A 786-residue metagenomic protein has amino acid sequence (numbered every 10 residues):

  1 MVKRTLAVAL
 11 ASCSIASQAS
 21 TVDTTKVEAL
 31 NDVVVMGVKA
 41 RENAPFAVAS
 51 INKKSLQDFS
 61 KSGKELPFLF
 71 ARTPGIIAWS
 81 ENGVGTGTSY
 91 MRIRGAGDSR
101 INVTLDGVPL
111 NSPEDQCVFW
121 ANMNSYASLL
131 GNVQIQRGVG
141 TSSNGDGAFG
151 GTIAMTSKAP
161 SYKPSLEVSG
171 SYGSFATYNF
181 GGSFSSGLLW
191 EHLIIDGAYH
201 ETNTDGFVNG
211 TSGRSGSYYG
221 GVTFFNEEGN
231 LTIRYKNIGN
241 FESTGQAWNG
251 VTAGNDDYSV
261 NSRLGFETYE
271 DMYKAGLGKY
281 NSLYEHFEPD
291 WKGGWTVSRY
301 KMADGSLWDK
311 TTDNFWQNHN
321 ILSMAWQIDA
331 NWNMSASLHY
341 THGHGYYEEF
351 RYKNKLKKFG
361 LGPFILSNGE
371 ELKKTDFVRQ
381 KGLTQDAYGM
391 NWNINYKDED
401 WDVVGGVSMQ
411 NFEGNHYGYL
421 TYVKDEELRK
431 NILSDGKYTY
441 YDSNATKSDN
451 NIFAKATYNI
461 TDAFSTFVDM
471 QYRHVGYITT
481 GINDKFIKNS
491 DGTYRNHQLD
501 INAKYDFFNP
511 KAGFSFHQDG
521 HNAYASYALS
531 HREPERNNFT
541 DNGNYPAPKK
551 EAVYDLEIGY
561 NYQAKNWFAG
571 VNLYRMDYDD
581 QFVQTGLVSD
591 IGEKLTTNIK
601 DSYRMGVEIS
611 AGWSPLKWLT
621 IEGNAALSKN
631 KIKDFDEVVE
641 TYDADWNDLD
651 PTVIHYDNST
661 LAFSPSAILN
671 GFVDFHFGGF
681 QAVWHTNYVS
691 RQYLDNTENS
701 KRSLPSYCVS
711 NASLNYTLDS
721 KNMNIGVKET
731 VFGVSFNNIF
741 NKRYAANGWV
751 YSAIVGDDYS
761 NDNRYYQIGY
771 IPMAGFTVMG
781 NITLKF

Functional and structural regions predicted by a protein language model:
V27-K61, Y90: N-terminal periplasmic "start-of-domain" segments of outer-membrane beta-barrel proteins
L66-L69, S89-R92, T104, W120-S125 (+3 more regions): N-terminal periplasmic accessory domains that precede and gate Gram-negative outer-membrane beta-barrel machines
P67-P109: Extracytoplasmic beta-strand/coil segments of soluble accessory domains associated with Gram-negative outer-membrane
P109-R137: Short acidic/polar hinge/loop motifs at secondary-structure boundaries that mediate gating or recognition
S165, Y172-N203, V208-A247, A253-E285 (+2 more regions): Transmembrane beta-barrel wall of Gram-negative outer-membrane proteins
N333-H339, S515-R532, K549-M605, S610-E622 (+2 more regions): Membrane-embedded beta-barrel scaffold of Gram-negative outer-membrane proteins
N459-D462, R575-D577, T597-T697, N781-K785: Gram-negative outer-membrane beta-barrel transporters
I621, K629, R691-L694, Y716-F786: C-terminal beta-signal and adjacent terminal beta-strands/loops of Gram-negative outer-membrane beta-barrel proteins
